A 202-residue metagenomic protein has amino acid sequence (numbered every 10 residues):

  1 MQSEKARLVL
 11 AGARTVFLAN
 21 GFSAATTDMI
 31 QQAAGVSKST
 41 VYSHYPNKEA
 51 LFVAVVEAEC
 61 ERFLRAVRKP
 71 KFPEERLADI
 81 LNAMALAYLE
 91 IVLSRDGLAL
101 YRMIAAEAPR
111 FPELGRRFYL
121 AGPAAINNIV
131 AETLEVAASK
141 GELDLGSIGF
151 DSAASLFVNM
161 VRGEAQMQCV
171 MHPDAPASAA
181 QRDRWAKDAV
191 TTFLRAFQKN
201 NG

Functional and structural regions predicted by a protein language model:
M1-N20, A24-V36, S43-A50, E75: Basic, helix-initiating cap at the start of DNA-binding domains
K5, K48, V55, E59 (+7 more regions): Hydrophobic/aromatic residues within well-ordered alpha-helical segments
V9, N47-F52, R62, L114 (+1 more regions): Short amphipathic alpha-helical segment with a characteristic S/N-K-E followed by hydrophobic residues
F22-S23, L114, L143: Conserved hydrophobic residue
M29, E75-I80, G149-S152: A conserved beta-strand->loop->alpha-helix hinge within the catalytic CA
V53-M84, D96, V136-S139: Amphipathic alpha-helical linker/stalk segments
D79, I91, L98, M103-A105 (+3 more regions): Amphipathic alpha-helical packing segments from all-alpha helical-bundle domains
A83, A87, N128, E132-K140 (+1 more regions): C-terminal peripheral helix-coil segments that are non-catalytic and often amphipathic
